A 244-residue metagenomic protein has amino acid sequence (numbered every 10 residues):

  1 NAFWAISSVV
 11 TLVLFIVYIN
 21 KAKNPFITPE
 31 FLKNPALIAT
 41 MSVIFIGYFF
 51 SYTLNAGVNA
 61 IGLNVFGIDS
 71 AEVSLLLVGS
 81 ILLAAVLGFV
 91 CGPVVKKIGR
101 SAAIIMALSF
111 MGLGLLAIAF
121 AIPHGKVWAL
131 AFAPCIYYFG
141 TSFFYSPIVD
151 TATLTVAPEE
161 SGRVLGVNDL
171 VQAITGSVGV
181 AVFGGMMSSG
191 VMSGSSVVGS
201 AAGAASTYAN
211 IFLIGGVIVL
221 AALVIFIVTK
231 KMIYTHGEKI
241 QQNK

Functional and structural regions predicted by a protein language model:
N1-F15: Hydrophobic mid-bilayer segments of alpha-helices in multi-pass membrane transport proteins, especially secondary
N1-W4, P25-S193, A204-Y234: 12-transmembrane solute porter fold
T11-K23, M187-M192: Structural signal for alpha-helical transmembrane segments and their membrane-water exit/capping regions in multi-pass
S196-G199: Membrane-interfacial helical/loop segments at transmembrane boundaries in membrane proteins
E238-K244: Short, highly charged, low-complexity non-transmembrane loops/tails of multi-pass membrane proteins
